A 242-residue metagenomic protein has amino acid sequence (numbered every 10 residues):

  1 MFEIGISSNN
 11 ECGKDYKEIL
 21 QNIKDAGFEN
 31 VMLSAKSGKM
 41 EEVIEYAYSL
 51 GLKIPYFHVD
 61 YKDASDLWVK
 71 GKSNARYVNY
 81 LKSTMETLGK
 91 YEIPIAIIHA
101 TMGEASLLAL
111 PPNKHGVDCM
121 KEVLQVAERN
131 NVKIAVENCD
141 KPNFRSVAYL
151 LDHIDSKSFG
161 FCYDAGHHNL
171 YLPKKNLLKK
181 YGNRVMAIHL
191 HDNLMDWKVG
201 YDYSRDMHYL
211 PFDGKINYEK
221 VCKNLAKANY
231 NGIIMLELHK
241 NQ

Functional and structural regions predicted by a protein language model:
M1-G89, R145, S156-F159: N-terminal pre-domain/capping segments
F2-S8, V31-L33, I54-V59, A96-I98 (+4 more regions): Hydrophobic faces of well-ordered beta-strands that scaffold small-molecule active sites in alpha/beta enzyme cores
N9-Y16, N30-V43, S65-L67, E104-L108 (+4 more regions): Acidic-and-aromatic substrate-binding clefts and catalytic sites of carbohydrate-active enzymes
D25-A26, Y91, N183, A228: Structural motif
Y48, D66-G160, E219: Active-site acidic/histidine proton-transfer and metal-coordination neighborhood in alpha/beta enzyme cores
F57, K121-K215: Acidic/histidine-rich catalytic cores of soluble enzymes
D60-D66, G103-A105, L194-K198: Conserved radical SAM core fold
G214-K227: A short, acidic, amphipathic alpha-helical segment used as a generic capping/interface helix at domain edges
